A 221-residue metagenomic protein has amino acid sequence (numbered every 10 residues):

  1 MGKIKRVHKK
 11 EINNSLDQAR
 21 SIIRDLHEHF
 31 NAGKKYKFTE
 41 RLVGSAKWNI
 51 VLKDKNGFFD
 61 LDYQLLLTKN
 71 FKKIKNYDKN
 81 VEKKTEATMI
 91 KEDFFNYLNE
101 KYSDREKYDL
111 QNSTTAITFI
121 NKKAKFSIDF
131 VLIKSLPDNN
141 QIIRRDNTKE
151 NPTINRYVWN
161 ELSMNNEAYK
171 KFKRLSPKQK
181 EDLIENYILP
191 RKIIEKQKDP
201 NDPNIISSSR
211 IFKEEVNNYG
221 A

Functional and structural regions predicted by a protein language model:
M1-G2, Q64-N70, L132-I133: Short loop/turn segments at strand-loop or loop-helix junctions that form parts of catalytic or ligand-binding pockets
M1-V43: Helical scaffold of the NTase/Pol beta-like nucleotidyltransferase catalytic core
I4-A19, F71-A87: A short, highly charged nucleic-acid-interacting micro-segment common to nuclease and nuclease-linked defense proteins
R6, N49, R105-D109, K213 (+1 more regions): Extracellular secretory-pathway ectodomains and N-terminal mature segments of eukaryotic proteins
N13, D17-R20, R24-H27, T88-F95 (+4 more regions): Generic detector of well-ordered alpha-helical segments enriched in charged/polar residues, highlighting helical
H29-L61, L65-N76: Active-site nucleotide-donor binding segment shared across nucleotidyl transfer reactions
F30-K34, N80-D138: Conserved catalytic core of two-metal-ion nucleotidyltransferases
Q111-A221: Catalytic cores of NTP-dependent nucleotidyl/adenyl transfer enzymes across multiple folds
